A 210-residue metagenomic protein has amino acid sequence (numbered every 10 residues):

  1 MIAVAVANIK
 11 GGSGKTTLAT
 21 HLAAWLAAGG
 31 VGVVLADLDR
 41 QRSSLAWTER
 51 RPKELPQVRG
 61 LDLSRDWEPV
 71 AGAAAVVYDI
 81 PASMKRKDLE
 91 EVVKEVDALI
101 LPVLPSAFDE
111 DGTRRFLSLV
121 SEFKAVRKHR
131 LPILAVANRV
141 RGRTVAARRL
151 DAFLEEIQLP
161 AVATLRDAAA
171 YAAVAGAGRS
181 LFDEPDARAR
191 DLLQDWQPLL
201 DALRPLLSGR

Functional and structural regions predicted by a protein language model:
I2-I9, S13, T20-K94, A175-D186: P-loop/Walker-type NTP enzyme "switch/lid" segment
G32-V33, V76, L131-I133, A161-V162: Hydrophobic anchor at the start of a short beta-strand that flanks the dinucleotide cofactor-binding loop
L35, Y78, L101, A135-A137: Structural beta-sheet core signal
K87-A107: Inter-motif core of Ras-like GTPase G domains
T113-R130, N138: Conserved C-terminal guanine-recognition region of P-loop GTPase G domains, centered on the G4
R141, D151-F182: Beta-strand-loop-alpha "switch" segments that mediate conformational coupling across diverse proteins
L181-R210: NTP-binding/hydrolysis catalytic cores, primarily Walker-type P-loop NTPases
